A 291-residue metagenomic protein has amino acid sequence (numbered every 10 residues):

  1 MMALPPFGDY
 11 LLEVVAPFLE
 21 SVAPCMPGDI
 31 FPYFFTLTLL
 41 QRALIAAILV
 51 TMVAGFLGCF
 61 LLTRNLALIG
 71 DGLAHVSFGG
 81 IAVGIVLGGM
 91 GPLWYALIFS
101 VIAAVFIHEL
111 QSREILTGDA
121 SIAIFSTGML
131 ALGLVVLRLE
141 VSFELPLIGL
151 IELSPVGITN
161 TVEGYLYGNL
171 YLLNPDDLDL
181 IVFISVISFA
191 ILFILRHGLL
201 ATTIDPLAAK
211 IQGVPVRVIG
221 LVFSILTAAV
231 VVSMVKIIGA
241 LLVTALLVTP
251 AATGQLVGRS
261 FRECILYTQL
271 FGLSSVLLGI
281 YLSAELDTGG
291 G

Functional and structural regions predicted by a protein language model:
M1-M52: Membrane-interfacial amphipathic/re-entrant helices at transmembrane-helix boundaries
A3-P6, Y10, A16-P17, I148-I151 (+3 more regions): C-terminal binding/interaction regions
C25-Y33, I122-F193: Transmembrane helix-bundle core of multi-pass membrane transporters and related energy-transducing complexes
L39-T51, M90-V101, L178-V186, V232-L246: Structural signature of hydrophobic alpha-helical transmembrane segments
L44-L49, L93-I98, A123-I124, L178-F183 (+2 more regions): Hydrophobic alpha-helical transmembrane segments
M52, H75-F78, V101, G128 (+4 more regions): Hydrophobic alpha-helical segments embedded in the membrane of multi-pass proteins
C59-P155, G254-L266, L282-L286, G290: Short loop segments and helix-boundary regions at transmembrane helix junctions of multi-pass inner-membrane proteins
N174-P250: Helix-loop-helix "hairpin" substructures at the membrane interface of multi-pass membrane proteins
